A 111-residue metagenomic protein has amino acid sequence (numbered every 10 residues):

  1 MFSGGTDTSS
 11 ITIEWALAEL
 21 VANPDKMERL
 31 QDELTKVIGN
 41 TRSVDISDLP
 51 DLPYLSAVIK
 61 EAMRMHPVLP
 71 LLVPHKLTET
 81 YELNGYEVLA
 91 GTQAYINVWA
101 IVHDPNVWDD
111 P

Functional and structural regions predicted by a protein language model:
M1-I13, D45-D48, L52: Conserved cytochrome P450 catalytic core segment spanning the I/J/K helices
S3, S10-L17, T92, V98: Hydrophobic, repeat-rich solenoid/adaptor surfaces of innate immune receptors and signaling proteins
T8-K26, Q31-E33: Cytochrome P450 catalytic-core helices
K26-R29, L71-L72, P105-W108: Extended hydrophobic-aromatic, low-complexity segments
Q31, T35, I59-P67: Amphipathic, well-packed alpha-helical segments that form the structural scaffold of globular domains
E33-V37, D110-P111: Active/binding-pocket-proximal capping segment
D45-E61, V73-Y95: Cytochrome P450 C-terminal beta-domain/meander region
L49, I96-P111: Conserved cytochrome P450 K-helix/beta-meander segment immediately N-terminal to the heme-binding cysteine loop
